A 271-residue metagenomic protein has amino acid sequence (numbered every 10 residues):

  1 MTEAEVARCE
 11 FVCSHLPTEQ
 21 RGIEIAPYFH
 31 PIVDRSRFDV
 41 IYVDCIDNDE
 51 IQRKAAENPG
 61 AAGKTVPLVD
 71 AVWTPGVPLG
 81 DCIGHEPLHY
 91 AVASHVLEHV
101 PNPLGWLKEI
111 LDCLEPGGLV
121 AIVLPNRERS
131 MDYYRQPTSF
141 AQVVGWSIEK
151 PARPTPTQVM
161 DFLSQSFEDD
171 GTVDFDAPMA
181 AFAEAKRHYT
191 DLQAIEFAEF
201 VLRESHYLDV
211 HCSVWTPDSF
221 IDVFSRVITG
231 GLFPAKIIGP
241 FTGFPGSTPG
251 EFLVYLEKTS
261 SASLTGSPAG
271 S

Functional and structural regions predicted by a protein language model:
M1-T18: Class I SAM-dependent methyltransferase Rossmann-like catalytic core, especially the SAM/SAH-binding loop
V6-F11, E24-Y28, G105-L107: Short alpha-helical segments and helix-capping/turn motifs at coil-helix boundaries
L16-C82: Class I SAM-dependent methyltransferase SAM/SAH-binding core
P17, P101, E115: Short conserved AdoMet
A61-C82, G105, E109-L111, E115 (+1 more regions): S-adenosyl-L-methionine-dependent methyltransferase catalytic module, highlighting the catalytic core
A91-V92: Hydrophobic beta-strand segment of the Class I
H95-H99: A short His-aromatic
